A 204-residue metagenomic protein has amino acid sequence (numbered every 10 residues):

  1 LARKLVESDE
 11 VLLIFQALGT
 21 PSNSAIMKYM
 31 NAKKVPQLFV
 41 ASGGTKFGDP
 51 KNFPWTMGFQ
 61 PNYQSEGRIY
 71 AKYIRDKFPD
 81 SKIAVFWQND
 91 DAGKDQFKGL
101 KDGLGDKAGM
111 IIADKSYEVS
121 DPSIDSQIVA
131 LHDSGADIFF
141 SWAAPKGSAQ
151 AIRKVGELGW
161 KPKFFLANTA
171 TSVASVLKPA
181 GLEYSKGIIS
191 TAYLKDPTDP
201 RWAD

Functional and structural regions predicted by a protein language model:
L1-F47, F59, Y117-I124, P145-K146: Beta-alpha junction/loop-to-helix N-cap segments that form part of ligand/metal-binding clefts
L5-L18, L38-V40, K82-W87, G135-P145 (+2 more regions): Periplasmic-binding protein-like
V6-E7, N31, R75-D76, H132 (+2 more regions): Non-catalytic positions within long, well-ordered alpha-helices that form the structural scaffold/packing of enzyme
E10, K33-V35, L104-M110, G156-K161 (+1 more regions): Short helix-capping segments at alpha-helix termini
S22-S24, G67, S148-Q150, S172-V176: Short, well-ordered alpha-helical microsegments
T45-G48, P54-G159, D196-A203: Extracellular/periplasmic Venus flytrap/periplasmic-binding protein
K46-K51, G105, K178-G187: Short, conserved catalytic or adaptor-binding loops enriched in Gly and charged residues
I152-D204: Extracellular/periplasmic periplasmic-binding protein-like sensory domains
